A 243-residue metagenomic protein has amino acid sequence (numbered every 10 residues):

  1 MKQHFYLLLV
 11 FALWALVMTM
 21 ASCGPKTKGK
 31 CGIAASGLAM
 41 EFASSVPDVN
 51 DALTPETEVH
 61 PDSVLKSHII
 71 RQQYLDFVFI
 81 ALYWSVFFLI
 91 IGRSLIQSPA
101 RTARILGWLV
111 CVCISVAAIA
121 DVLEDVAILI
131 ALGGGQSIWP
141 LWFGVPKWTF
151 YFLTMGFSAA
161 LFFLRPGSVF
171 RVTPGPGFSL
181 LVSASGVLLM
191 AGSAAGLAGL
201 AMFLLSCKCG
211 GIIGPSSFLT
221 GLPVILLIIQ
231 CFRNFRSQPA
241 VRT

Functional and structural regions predicted by a protein language model:
M1-L9, F178-S185: N-terminal membrane topogenic signal
K2-S36: N-terminal signal-anchor transmembrane alpha helix
Y6-L8, G92, S98-A118: Interfacial segments of alpha-helical transmembrane regions
P55-Y83: Individual transmembrane alpha-helix segments
L82-F88, T149-L161, T220-R233: Hydrophobic cores of alpha-helical transmembrane segments in multi-pass inner/ER membrane proteins, independent
D125-L141, C207-G211: Interfacial helix-loop-helix junctions of multi-pass membrane proteins
F162-A191: Membrane-helix boundary/juxtamembrane motif in polytopic membrane proteins
M190-R242: C-terminal transmembrane-bundle signature of multipass membrane proteins, characterized by strong activation on
